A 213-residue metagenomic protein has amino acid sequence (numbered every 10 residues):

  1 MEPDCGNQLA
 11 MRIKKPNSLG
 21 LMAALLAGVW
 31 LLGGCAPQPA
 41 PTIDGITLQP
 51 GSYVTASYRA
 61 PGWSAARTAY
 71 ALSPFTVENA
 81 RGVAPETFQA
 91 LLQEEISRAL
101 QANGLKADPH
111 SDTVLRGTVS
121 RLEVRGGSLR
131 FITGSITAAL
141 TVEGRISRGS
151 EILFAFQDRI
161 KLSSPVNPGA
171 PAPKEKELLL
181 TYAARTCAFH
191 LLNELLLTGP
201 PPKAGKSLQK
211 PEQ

Functional and structural regions predicted by a protein language model:
M1-C35: Sec-dependent bacterial lipoprotein signal peptides
G33-E94, L196-Q213: A structural "domain/chain start" motif
A36-I43, N103, A107-A155, R159 (+1 more regions): Surface-exposed short loop/turn segments
Y70-L72, L115, L191: Hydrophobic beta-strand residues in large extracellular and virion-surface proteins
V77-T87, L129, G169-L178: Second-shell loop/turn segments in exported
E86-E94, R98, L178-F189: Short, well-ordered alpha-helical segments
S97-L105, V124, A188, L192-P200: Sec-exported extracytoplasmic/periplasmic mature domains
P165-Q213: Compositionally biased, intrinsically disordered linkers/stalks adjacent to structured regions
